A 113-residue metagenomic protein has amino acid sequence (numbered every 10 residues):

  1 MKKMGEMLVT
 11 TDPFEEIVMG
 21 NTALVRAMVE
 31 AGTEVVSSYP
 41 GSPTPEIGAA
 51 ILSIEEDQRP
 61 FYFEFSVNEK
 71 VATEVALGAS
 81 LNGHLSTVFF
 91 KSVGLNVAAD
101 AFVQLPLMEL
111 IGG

Functional and structural regions predicted by a protein language model:
M1, M7-L8, V18-A23: Short, flexible segments with low predicted structural confidence
K2-D12, M28-G32, L52-R59, G113: Gly-rich Lys/Arg/Thr-decorated short loops/hinges at beta-loop-alpha junctions or inter-strand turns that position
T10-T11, T22, T33, T44 (+2 more regions): Residue-identity detector for threonine
I17-G20, S37-P40, F63-V67, V88-F89: General beta-strand structural signal in soluble alpha/beta enzymes
V18-L52: N-terminal glycine-rich anion-binding loops that anchor highly charged ligand groups
P45-G113: Thiamine diphosphate
